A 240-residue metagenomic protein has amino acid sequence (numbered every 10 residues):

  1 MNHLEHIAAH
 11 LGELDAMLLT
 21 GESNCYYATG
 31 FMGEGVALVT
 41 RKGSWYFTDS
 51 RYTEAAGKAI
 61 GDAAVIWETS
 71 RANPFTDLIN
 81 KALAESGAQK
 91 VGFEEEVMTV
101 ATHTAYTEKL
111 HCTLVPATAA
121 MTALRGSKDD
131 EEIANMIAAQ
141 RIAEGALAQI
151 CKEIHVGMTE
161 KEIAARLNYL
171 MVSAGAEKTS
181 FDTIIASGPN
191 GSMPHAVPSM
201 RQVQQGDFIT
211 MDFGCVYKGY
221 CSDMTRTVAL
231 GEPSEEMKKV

Functional and structural regions predicted by a protein language model:
M1-V240: Active-site neighborhoods and metal-handling regions in enzymes and metal-associated proteins
